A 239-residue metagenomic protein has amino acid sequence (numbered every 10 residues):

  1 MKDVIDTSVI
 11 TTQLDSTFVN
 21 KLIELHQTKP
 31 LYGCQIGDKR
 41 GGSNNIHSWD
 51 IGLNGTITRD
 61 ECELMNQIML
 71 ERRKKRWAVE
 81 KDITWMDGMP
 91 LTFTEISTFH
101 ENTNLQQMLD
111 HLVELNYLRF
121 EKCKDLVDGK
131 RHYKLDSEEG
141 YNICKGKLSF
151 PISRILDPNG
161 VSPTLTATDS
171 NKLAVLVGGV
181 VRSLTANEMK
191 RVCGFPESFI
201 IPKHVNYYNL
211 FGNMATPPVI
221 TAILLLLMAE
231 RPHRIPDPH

Functional and structural regions predicted by a protein language model:
M1-N54, R59-Q67: Flexible, glycine-/basic-rich loop-and-beta segments that form/coincide with the SAM-dependent methyltransferase
D38-H239: C-terminal target-recognition/interaction regions appended to catalytic cores
